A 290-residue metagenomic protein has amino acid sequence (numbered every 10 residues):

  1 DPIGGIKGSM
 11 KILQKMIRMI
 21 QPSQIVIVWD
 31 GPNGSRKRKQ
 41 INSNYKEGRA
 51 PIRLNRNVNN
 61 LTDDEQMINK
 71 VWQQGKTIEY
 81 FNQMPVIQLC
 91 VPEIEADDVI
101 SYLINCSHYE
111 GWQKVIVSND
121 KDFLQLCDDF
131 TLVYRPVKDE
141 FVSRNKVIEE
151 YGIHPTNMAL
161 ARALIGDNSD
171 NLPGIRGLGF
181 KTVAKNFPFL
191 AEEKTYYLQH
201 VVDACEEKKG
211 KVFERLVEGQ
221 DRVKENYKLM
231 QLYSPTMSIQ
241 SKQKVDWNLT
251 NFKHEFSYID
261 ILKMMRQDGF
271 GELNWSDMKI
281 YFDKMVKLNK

Functional and structural regions predicted by a protein language model:
D1-Q113, F123-F141, Q231, T236-N251: Noncatalytic, basic helical substrate-engagement surface that gates or grips nucleic-acid strands
I116: Conserved SAM-binding loop
F141-Y151: Short, charged, surface-exposed secondary-structure boundary motifs
H154-N157, I165-I239, I261-L262, D268-W275 (+1 more regions): Accessory alpha-helical DNA-binding modules that contact the DNA backbone or grooves
L160: Conserved active-site carboxylates
V245-W247, N251-K290: Conserved "right-hand" nucleotidyltransferase catalytic core of DNA-directed polymerases
